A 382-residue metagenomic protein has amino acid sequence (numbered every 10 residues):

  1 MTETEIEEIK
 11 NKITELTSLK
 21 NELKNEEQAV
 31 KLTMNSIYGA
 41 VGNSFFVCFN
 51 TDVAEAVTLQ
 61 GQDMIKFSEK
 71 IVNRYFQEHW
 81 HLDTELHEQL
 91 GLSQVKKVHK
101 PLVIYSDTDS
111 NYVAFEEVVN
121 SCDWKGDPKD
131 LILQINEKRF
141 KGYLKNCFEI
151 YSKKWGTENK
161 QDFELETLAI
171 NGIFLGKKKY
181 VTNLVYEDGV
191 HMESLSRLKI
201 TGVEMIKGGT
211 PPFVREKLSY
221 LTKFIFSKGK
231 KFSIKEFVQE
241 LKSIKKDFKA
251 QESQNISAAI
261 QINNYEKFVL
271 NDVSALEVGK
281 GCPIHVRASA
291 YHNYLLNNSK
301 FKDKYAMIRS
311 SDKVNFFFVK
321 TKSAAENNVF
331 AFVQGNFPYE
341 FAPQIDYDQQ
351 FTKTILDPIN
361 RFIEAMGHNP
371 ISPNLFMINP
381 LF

Functional and structural regions predicted by a protein language model:
M1-E22, E26-V30, T58-T108, E116-F382: DNA-dependent DNA polymerase catalytic subunits
A29-A40: C-terminal reverse transcriptase regions that engage the nucleic-acid substrate
Y38-A40, V47, Y105: Broad hydrophobic/π-residue packing in well-ordered secondary structure
G42-A56: Gly-rich Lys/Arg/Thr-decorated short loops/hinges at beta-loop-alpha junctions or inter-strand turns that position
